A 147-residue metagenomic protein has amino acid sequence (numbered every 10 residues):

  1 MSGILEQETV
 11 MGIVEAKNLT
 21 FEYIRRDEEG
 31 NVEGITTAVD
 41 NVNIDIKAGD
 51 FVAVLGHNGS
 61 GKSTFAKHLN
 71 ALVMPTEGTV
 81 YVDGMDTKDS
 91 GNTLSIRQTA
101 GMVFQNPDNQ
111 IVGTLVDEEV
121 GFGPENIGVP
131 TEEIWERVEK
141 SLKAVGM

Functional and structural regions predicted by a protein language model:
E33-T37, L94: Short coil-to-beta microelement around the adenine-binding A-loop and adjacent beta1/P-loop entry of ABC ATPase
L55-H57: The feature captures the beta-strand-to-loop junction immediately N-terminal to the Walker
N70: Helix-to-loop junction immediately C-terminal to a conserved catalytic motif
G78-K88, I96: Conserved ABC transporter NBD signature motif
D108, T114-E125, W135, E139: Short helical segment in ABC ATPase nucleotide-binding domains corresponding to the A-loop/adjacent helical element
P130-M147: Conserved ABC ATPase "signature" region
